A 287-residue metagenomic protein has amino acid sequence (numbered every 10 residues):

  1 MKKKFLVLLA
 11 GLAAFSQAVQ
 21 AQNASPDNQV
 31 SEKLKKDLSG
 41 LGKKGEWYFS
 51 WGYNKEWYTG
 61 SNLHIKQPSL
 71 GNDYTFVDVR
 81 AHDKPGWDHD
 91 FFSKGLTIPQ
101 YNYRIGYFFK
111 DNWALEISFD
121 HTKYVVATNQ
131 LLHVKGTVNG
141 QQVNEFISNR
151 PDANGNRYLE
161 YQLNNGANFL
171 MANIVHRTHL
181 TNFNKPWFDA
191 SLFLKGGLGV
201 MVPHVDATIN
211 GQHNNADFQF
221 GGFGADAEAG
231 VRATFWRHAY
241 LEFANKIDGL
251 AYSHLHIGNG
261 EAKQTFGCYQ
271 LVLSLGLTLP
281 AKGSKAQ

Functional and structural regions predicted by a protein language model:
M1-S31: Bacterial Sec-dependent N-terminal signal peptides
Q22-Y107, P203, Q270-Q287: Short glycine/proline- and aromatic-enriched beta-strand/turn motifs that initiate or cap beta-hairpins
K35-D37, D88-F91, N156-Q162, I209-F218 (+1 more regions): Extracellular loop and loop/strand-boundary signature of outer-membrane beta-barrel proteins
K43-W47, T97-Y101, N164-L170, A190 (+2 more regions): Residues that define the transmembrane beta-barrel architecture of outer-membrane proteins
K44-G45, R104-A207, G276-P280: Gram-negative (and chloroplast) outer-membrane scaffold detector with strong preference for beta-barrel transmembrane
S61-H64, L70, G230-Q287: Predominantly the C-terminal beta-signal and adjacent terminal strand-loop region of outer-membrane beta-barrel
N62-Q67, T128-V134, W187, H204-H213 (+1 more regions): Outer-membrane beta-barrel translocator domains and adjoining extracellular loop/strand segments of Gram-negative
V77-G86, S148-N156, V205-G211, Y252-H256: Flexible, solvent-exposed coil segments and beta strand-coil junctions, predominantly the extracellular/periplasmic
